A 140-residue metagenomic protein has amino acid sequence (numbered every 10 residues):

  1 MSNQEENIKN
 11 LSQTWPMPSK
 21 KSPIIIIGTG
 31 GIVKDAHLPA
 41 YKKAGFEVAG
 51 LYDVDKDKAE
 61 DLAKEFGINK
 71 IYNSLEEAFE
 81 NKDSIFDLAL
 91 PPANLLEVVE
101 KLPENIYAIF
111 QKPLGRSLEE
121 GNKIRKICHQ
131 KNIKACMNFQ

Functional and structural regions predicted by a protein language model:
S2-F66: N-terminal Rossmann-like dinucleotide-binding module
G28, D53, A89-L90, M137: Conserved residues at beta->alpha junctions
V48-A49, A108, A135: Hydrophobic/aromatic residues located in beta-strands of well-ordered beta-sheets within soluble catalytic
Y52, I71-Y72, F139: A structural signal for short, well-ordered beta-strand elements
F66, K70-I127: Beta-loop-alpha module in the N-terminal Rossmann-like domain of NAD(P)-dependent dehydrogenases, especially those
K123-Q140: Rossmann-fold dehydrogenase core element
